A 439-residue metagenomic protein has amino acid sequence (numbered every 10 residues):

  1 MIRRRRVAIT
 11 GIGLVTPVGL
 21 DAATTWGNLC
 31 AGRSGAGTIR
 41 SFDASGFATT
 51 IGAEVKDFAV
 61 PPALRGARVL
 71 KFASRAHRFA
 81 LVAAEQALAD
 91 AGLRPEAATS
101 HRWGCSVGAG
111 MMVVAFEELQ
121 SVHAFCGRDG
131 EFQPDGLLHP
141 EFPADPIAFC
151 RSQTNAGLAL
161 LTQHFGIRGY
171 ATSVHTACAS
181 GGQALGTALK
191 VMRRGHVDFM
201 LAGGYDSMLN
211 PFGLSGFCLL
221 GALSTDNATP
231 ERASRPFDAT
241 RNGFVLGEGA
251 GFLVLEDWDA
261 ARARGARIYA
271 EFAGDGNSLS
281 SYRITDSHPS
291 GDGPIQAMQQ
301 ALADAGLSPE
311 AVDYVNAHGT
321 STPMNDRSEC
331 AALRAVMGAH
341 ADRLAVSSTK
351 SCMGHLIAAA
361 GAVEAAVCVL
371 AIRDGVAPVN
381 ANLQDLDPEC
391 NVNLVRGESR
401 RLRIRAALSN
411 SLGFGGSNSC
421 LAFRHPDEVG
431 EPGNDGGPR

Functional and structural regions predicted by a protein language model:
M1-V69, A91, A109, D259-E271 (+3 more regions): ACP-dependent fatty acid/polyketide chain-elongation machinery
R6-T10, R33, G37-T38, A228-A305 (+4 more regions): Condensing-enzyme catalytic core mediating Claisen C-C bond formation in acyl metabolism
I9, A22, G27-S173, Y205-L214 (+1 more regions): Conserved beta-ketoacyl condensing-enzyme motif
L14-A23, R65-E85, M111, D145-R151 (+5 more regions): Active-site pocket-shaping loop/turn-to-helix segments
R40, H196-N242, D275-P289, G319-D326 (+1 more regions): Acyl-CoA/ACP chain-elongation machinery
A80-L93, T154-L158, T162-F165, A171-D206 (+4 more regions): Active-site-proximal alpha-helical scaffold in enzymes
A87-T99, A261-G265, A297-Y314, V336-H340: Phosphate/pyrophosphate-binding loops at sites that engage ATP/ADP/AMP, CoA/4′-phosphopantetheine, polyphosphate
C126-D145, G186, K190, R194 (+4 more regions): Glycine-/small-residue-rich "gating" segment that lines the acyl/pantetheine channel and substrate pocket
